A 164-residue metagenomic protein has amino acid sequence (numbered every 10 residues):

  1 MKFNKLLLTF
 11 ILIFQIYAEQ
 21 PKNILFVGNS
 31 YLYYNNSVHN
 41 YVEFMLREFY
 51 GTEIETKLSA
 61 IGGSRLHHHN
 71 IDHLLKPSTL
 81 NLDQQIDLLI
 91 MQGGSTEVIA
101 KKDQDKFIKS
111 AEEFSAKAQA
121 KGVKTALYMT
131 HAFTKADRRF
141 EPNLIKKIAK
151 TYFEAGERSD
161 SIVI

Functional and structural regions predicted by a protein language model:
N4-F14: Sec-dependent N-terminal signal peptides
A18-E19: Boundary at the C-terminal end of the N-terminal hydrophobic targeting segment
N23-L25, L32-I108: Conserved SGNH/GDSL esterase-like catalytic core that processes O-acyl groups on lipids and polysaccharides
V27-G28, Y128: Short hydrophobic segments within beta-strands
S78-I164: Alpha-helical cap/lid subdomain in secreted, periplasmic, or secretory-pathway luminal O-acyl-processing enzymes
